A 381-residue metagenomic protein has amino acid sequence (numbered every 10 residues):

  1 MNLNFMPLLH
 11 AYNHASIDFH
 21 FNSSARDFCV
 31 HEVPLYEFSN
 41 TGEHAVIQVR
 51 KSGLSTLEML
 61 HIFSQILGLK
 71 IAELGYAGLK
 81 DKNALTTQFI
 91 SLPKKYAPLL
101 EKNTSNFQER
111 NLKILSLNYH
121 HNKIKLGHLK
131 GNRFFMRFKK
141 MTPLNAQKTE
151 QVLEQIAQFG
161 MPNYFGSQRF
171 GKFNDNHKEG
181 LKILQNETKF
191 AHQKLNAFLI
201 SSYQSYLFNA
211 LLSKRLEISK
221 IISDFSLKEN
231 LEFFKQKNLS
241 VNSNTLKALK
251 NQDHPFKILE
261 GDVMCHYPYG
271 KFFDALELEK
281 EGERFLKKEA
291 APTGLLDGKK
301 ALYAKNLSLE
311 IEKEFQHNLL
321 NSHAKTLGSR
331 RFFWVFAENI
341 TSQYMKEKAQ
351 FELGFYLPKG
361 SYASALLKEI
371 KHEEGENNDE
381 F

Functional and structural regions predicted by a protein language model:
M1-F381: Non-catalytic, substrate/partner-engaging modules appended to enzymatic cores
